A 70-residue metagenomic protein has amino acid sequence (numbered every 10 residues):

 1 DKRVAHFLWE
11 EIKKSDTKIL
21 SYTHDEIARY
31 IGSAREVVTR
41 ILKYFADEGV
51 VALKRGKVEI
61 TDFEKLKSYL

Functional and structural regions predicted by a protein language model:
D1-W9: Short, leucine-enriched amphipathic alpha-helices that occur as contiguous helical runs
W9-L70: Phosphate-/nucleic-acid-contacting segments
